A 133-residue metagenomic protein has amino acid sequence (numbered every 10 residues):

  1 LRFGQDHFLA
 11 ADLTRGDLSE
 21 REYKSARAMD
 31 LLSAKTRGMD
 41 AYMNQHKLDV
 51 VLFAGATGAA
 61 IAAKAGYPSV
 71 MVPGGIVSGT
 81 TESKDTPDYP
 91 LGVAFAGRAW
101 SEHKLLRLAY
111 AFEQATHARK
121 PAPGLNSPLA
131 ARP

Functional and structural regions predicted by a protein language model:
L1: Acidic-enriched catalytic cores of C-N bond-cleaving enzymes acting on peptides and small amides
G4, F8-P133: Glycine-rich, small-residue loops and helix-cap segments that act as flexible hinges at active-site edges
